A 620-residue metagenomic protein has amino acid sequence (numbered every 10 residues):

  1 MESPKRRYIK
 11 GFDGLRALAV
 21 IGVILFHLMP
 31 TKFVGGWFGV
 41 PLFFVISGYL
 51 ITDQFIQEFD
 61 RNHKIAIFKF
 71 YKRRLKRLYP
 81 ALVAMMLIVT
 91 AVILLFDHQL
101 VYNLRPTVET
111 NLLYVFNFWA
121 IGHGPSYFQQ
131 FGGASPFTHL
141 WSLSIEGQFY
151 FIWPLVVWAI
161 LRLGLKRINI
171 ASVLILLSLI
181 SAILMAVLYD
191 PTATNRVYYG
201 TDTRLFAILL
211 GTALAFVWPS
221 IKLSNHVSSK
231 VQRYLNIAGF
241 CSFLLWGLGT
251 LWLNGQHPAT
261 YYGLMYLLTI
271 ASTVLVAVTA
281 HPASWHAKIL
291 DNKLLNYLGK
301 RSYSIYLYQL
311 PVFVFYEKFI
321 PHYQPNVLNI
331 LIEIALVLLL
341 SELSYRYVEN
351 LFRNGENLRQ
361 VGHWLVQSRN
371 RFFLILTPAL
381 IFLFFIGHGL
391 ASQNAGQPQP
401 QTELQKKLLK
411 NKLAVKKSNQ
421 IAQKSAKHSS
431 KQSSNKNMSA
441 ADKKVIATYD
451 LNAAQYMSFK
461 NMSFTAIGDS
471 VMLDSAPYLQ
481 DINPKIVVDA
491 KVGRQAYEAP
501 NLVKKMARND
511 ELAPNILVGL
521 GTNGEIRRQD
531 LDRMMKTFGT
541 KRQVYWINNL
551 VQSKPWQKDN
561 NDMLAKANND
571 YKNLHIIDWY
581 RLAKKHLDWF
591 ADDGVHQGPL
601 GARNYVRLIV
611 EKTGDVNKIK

Functional and structural regions predicted by a protein language model:
E2-S3, Y8-F12, V20-L351, G355 (+1 more regions): Hydrophobic membrane-embedded alpha-helices and membrane-water interface caps/short interhelical or interfacial loops
F12, L235, L295, A476 (+2 more regions): Short amphipathic alpha-helical segments and helix-helix/interface helices
W37, P258-Y261, Y478, Q529-R533 (+1 more regions): Generic recognition of short, well-ordered alpha-helical segments
F44, T465-A466, I486-A490, P514-L520 (+2 more regions): Structural recognition of the beta-strand scaffold that forms the well-ordered cores of secreted hydrolase catalytic
N292, K541, Y571: Acidic-histidine catalytic/liganding microenvironments
N350-A507, E511-P514, E525, Q552-N561 (+5 more regions): Extracellular/periplasmic envelope-modification machinery, especially enzymes that add or remove acyl/ester groups on
R508, A513-D530, T537-Y545: Mid-length scaffold segments of soluble, non-membrane domains
M535-N561, A583: Active-site segments of SGNH/GDSL-like serine hydrolases that catalyze O-acetyl group transfer/hydrolysis on lipids
